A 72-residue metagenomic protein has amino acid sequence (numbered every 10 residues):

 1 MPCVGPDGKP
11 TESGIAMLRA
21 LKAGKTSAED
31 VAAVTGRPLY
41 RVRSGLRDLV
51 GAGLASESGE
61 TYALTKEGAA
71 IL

Functional and structural regions predicted by a protein language model:
M1-A16, L39-Y40: Short alpha-helical segments that sit at the start of domains
R19-L21: Short alpha-helical segment immediately N-terminal to, or the first helix within, an HTH/HTH-like DNA-binding domain
A23-S27: Short capping segments at the starts of secondary-structure elements
D30-A33: A short acidic, leucine-rich amphipathic alpha-helix
G36-V50: Short amphipathic alpha-helical interaction segments
V50-E60: A short, conserved structural fragment
E60-E67: Minor-groove-contacting beta-hairpin "wing" of winged helix-turn-helix DNA-binding domains
A69-L72: Short, amphipathic alpha-helical interaction segments positioned at domain boundaries
